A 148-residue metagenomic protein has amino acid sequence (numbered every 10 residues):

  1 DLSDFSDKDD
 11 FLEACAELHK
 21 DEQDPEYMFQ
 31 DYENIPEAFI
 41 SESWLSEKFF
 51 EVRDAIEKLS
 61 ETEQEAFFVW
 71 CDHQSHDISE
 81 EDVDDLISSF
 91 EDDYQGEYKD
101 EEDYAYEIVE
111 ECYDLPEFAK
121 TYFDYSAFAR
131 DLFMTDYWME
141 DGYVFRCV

Functional and structural regions predicted by a protein language model:
D1-D4: A short, exposed loop/beta-hairpin motif centered on an aromatic-Gly-Thr core
K8-E26, D131-L132, D136-V148: Short linear, low-complexity motifs centered on an aromatic residue
L12-V109: Mixed-charge (acidic/basic) macromolecular-recognition segments
E102-V148: Acidic, proline/glycine-rich low-complexity IDRs
